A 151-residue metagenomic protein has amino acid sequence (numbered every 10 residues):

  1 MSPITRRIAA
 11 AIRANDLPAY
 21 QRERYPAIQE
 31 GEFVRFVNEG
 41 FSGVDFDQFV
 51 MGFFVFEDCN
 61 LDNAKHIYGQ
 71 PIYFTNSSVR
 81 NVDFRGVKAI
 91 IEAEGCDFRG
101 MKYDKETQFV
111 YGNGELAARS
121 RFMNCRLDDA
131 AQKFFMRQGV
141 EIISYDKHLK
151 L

Functional and structural regions predicted by a protein language model:
R6-A9, A14-L151: Tandem repeat scaffolds
